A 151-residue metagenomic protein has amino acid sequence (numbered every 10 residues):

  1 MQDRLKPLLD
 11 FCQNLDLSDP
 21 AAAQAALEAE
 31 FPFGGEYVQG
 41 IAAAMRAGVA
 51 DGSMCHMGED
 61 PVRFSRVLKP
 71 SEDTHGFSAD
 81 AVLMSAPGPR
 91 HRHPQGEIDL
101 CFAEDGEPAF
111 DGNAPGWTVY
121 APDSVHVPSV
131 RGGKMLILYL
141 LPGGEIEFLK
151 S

Functional and structural regions predicted by a protein language model:
M1-H75: A short, N-terminal "cap"/entry segment at the start of jelly-roll beta-barrel domains of the cupin/DSBH fold
E59-P61, R131, G144: Short, intrinsically disordered low-complexity segments
P61-V67, A121, P128-S129, I137: Conserved mixed alpha/beta catalytic, RNA-binding, or beta-rich assembly cores of soluble enzyme, regulatory
S71-H93, V125: Conserved short histidine dyad/triad with adjacent acidic residue
A81, D99-C101, W117-V119: Conserved hydrophobic/aromatic beta-strand scaffold that supports enzyme active sites
S85-F110: Glycine- and acidic-residue-biased ligand/ion/polar-headgroup-sensing regions
D99, G133-S151: A short hydrophobic beta-strand segment most commonly corresponding to one strand of the jelly-roll/cupin
F110-G133: Conserved metal-binding segment of the jelly-roll/cupin
